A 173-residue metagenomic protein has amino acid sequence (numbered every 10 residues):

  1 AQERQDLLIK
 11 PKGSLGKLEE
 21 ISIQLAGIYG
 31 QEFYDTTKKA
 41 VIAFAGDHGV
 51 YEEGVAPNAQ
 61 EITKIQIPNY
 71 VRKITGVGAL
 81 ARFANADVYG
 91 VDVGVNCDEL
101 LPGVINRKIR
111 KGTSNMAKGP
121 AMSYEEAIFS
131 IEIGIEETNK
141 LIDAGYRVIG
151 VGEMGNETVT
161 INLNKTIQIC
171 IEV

Functional and structural regions predicted by a protein language model:
A1-V173: N-terminal loops that bind phosphate or other acidic moieties and the adjacent beta-alpha structural core
